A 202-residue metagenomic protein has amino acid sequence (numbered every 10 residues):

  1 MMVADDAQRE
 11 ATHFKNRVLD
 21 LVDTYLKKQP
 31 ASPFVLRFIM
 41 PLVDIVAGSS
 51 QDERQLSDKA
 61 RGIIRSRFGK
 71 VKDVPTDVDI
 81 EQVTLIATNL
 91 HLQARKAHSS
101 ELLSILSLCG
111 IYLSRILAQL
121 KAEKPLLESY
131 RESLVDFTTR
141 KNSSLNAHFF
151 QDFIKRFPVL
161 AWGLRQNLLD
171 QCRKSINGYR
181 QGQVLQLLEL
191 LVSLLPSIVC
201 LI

Functional and structural regions predicted by a protein language model:
M1-K15: Acidic, serine/threonine- and proline-enriched intrinsically disordered linkers and terminal tails in large eukaryotic
F14-Y25, I45: C-terminal, well-structured subdomains that either form a transmembrane helix-short loop-helix hairpin in multi-pass
V18-V22, R54-F68, S99-Q119, K141-V159 (+1 more regions): Amphipathic alpha-helical elements of HEAT/ARM-like alpha-solenoid repeat scaffolds that form extended
P30-A31, V78-L92, H98-S104, C109-Y112 (+1 more regions): Long, C-terminal catalytic modules of enzymes
S32, S49-D52, K70, V74 (+7 more regions): Alpha-solenoid repeat scaffolds
S32-P41, D73-I86, K121-S129, V159-D170 (+1 more regions): Short sequence/structural elements of tandem HEAT/ARM alpha-solenoid repeats
P33-A47, D58-R65: Amphipathic alpha-helical scaffolding segments
M40-Q51, T84-R95, E128-T139, Q166-N177: HEAT/HEAT-like alpha-solenoid repeats
